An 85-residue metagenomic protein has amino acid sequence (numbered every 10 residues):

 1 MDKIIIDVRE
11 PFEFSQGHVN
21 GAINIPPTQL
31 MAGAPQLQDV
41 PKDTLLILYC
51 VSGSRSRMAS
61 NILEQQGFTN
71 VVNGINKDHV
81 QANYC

Functional and structural regions predicted by a protein language model:
D2-I4, V8-I47, V51-C85: Rhodanese-like catalytic fold shared by cysteine-dependent sulfurtransferases and DSP/PTP-type phosphatases
